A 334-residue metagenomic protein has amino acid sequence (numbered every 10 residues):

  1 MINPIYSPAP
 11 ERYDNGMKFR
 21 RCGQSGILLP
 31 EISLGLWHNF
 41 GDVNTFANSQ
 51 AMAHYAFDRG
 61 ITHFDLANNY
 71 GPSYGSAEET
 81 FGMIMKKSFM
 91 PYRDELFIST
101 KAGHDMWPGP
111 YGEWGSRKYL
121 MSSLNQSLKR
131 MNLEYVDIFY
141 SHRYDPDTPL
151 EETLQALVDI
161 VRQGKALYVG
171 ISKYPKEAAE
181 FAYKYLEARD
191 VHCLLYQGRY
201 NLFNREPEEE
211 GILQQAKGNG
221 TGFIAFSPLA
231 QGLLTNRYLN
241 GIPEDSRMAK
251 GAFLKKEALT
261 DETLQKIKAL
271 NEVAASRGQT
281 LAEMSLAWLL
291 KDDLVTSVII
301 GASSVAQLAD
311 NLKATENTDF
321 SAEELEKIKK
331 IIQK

Functional and structural regions predicted by a protein language model:
M1-L96: N-terminal binding-site loop/beta-alpha segment at the start of enzyme catalytic domains that lines or forms
I2-R12, G16, T148-K334: Beta/alpha (TIM)-barrel catalytic core signal, keyed to glycine-rich beta->alpha loops juxtaposed to Asp/Glu that bind
G23-G41, S99-G112, Y135, Y140: N-terminal small/glycine-rich loop or linker at the start of catalytic domains across soluble metabolic enzymes
P30-L34, F64-L66, I98-T100, F139-S141 (+4 more regions): Hydrophobic faces of well-ordered beta-strands that scaffold small-molecule active sites in alpha/beta enzyme cores
N44-A56, G115-M131, A179-Y183: Short, acidic/polar
N44-N48, S76, T80, Y111-Y119 (+2 more regions): Alpha-helix N-cap and loop-to-helix initiation/capping positions
L128-T148: Active-site groove signature of glycoside hydrolases
